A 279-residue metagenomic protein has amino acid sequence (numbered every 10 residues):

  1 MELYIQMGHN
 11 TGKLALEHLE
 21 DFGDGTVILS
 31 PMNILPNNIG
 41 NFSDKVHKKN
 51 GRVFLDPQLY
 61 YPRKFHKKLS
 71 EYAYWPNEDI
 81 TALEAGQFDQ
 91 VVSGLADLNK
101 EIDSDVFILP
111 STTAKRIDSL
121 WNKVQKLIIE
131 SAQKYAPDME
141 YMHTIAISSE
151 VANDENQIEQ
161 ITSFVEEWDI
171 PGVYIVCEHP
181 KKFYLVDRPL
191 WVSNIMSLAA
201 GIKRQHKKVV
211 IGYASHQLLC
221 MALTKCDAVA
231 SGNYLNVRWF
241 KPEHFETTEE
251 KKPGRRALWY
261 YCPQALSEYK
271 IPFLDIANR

Functional and structural regions predicted by a protein language model:
M1-A15, E246-R279: Alpha/beta catalytic cores of nucleotide-metabolism and tRNA/nucleoside-modifying enzymes
M1-E159, S163, I170-V173, C177-Y184: Active-site beta->alpha loop and helix N-cap motifs at the rims of alpha/beta catalytic domains
H9-N10, V209-Q217: Glycine-rich beta-to-alpha transition loops that act as phosphate-gripper elements at the mouths of alpha/beta enzyme
T26-L35, V106-S111, H216-L218, L223-E246: Glycine-rich phosphate-binding active-site loops on the catalytic face of alpha/beta enzymes
H47, K203, A222: Anion (oxyanion) recognition and catalysis
I158-N194, T224, R238-R255: Glycine/Thr-rich beta-alpha phosphate-binding loop at enzyme active sites
R188-K207: Donor nucleotide-activated moiety binding/catalytic core segment of transferases that use nucleotide-activated donors
